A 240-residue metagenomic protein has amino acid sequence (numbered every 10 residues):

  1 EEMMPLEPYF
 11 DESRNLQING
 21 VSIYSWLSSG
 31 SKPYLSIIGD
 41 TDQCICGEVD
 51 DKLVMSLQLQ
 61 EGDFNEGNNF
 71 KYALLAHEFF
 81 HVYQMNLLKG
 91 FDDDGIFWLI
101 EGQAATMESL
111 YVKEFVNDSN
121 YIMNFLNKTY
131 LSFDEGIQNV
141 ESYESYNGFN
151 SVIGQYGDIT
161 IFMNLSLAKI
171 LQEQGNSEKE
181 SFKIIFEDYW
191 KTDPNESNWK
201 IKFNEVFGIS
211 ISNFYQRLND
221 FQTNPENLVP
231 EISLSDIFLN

Functional and structural regions predicted by a protein language model:
E1, N65-L74, D94-W98, S151-D158 (+2 more regions): Soluble non-cytosolic domains of exported or imported proteins
E1-L53: Auxiliary, metal-adjacent structural segments of Zn-dependent hydrolase domains
M3-Y24, M85, G90-F97, F115-M123 (+1 more regions): Surface-exposed patches in mature extracellular/periplasmic domains of secreted proteins
M4, F80, Q84-L88, E108-V116 (+4 more regions): Hydrophobic/aromatic-lined pockets within catalytic cores
S29-S36, V112-N117, D193-W199: Secretory-pathway/luminal and periplasmic proteins that interact with or process carbohydrate-rich
I45-L131: Zinc-dependent metallopeptidase catalytic helix centered on the HExxH motif and its immediate flanking segment
K128-N224: Active-site-proximal alpha-helical
D220-N240: Terminal, non-catalytic domain-edge segments
